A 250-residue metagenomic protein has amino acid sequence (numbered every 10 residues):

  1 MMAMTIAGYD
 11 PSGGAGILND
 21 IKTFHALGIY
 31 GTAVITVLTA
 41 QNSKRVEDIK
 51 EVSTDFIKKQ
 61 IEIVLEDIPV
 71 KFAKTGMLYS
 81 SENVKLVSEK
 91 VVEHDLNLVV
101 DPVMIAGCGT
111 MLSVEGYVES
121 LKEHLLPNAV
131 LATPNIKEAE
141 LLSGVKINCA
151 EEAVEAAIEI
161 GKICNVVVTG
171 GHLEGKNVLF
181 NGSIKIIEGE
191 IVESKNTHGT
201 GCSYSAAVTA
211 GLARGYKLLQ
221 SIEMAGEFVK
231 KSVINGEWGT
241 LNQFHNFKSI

Functional and structural regions predicted by a protein language model:
M2-T5, I17, I21-G107, F247: Conserved N-terminal subdomain of the carbohydrate kinase-like
I6-S12, K185-H198: Short pre-catalytic strand/loop immediately N-terminal to key active-site residues, enriched for Gly-Thr
Y9, T75-G76, T110, T169: Glycine- and other small-residue-rich loops at beta-strand/loop junctions that grip anionic moieties
L18, T23, E140-L141, S194-L218: Short, small-residue alpha-helix embedded
G28-T32, G211-A225: Phosphate-handling active-site elements
E51, Q220-I250: Charged C-terminal helix
V114-I184, L219: Conserved phosphate/ATP/ADP-binding segment of small-molecule kinases
